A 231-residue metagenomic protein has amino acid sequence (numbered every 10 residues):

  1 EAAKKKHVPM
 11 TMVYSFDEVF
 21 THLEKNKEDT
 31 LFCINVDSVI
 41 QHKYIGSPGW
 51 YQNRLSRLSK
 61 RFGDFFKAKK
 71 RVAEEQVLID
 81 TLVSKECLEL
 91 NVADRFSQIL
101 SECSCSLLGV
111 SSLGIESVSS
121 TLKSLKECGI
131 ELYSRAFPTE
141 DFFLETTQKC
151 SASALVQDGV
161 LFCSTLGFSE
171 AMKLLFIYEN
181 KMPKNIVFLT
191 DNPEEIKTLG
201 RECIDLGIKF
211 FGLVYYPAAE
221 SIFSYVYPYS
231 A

Functional and structural regions predicted by a protein language model:
A2-Q148, V156, F162: Alpha-helical substrate-recognition element adjacent to the catalytic core
K27-D29, S104, M182-N185, K209: A general structural motif
K43-I45, V118-S124, M172, I196-E202 (+1 more regions): A short acidic (Asp/Glu
G49-L58, T198-A219: A short alpha/beta connector and helix-capping loop motif
K60-K70, I208-A231: A short, conserved beta-to-alpha structural element at the edge of catalytic cores that scaffolds binding
E102, K123-G129, F176-K181, G200-I208: Short, surface-exposed basic-aromatic patches at helix termini and helix-loop junctions that form
G109, F188, G212-V214: Structural beta-sheet core signal
F168-L199: Conserved Lys-Pro-Asp/Glu-containing loop-to-beta segment of HAD-superfamily phosphomonoesterases, centered on
